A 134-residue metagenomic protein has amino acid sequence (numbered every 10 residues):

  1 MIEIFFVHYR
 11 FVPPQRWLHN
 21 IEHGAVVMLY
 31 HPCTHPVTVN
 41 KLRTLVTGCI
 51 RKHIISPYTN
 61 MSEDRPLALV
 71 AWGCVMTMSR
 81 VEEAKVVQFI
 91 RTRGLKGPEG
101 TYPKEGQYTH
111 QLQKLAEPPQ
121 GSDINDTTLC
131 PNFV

Functional and structural regions predicted by a protein language model:
M1-W17, V37: Surface-exposed, low-hydrophobicity interaction/linker segments
V12-Q15, K41, I54-S56: Eukaryotic intrinsically disordered and solvent-exposed regulatory patches
L18-H23: Short, flexible turn/loop "capping" segments at secondary-structure junctions
A25-P32, V75: Second-shell loop/turn segments in exported
P32-T34, Y58-T59: Short, flexible beta-strand-to-coil junctions
H35-N40, S79: Short, conserved charged micro-motifs
L45-V134: Helix-rich interaction surfaces within compact, conserved domain-sized segments that mediate assembly or partner
